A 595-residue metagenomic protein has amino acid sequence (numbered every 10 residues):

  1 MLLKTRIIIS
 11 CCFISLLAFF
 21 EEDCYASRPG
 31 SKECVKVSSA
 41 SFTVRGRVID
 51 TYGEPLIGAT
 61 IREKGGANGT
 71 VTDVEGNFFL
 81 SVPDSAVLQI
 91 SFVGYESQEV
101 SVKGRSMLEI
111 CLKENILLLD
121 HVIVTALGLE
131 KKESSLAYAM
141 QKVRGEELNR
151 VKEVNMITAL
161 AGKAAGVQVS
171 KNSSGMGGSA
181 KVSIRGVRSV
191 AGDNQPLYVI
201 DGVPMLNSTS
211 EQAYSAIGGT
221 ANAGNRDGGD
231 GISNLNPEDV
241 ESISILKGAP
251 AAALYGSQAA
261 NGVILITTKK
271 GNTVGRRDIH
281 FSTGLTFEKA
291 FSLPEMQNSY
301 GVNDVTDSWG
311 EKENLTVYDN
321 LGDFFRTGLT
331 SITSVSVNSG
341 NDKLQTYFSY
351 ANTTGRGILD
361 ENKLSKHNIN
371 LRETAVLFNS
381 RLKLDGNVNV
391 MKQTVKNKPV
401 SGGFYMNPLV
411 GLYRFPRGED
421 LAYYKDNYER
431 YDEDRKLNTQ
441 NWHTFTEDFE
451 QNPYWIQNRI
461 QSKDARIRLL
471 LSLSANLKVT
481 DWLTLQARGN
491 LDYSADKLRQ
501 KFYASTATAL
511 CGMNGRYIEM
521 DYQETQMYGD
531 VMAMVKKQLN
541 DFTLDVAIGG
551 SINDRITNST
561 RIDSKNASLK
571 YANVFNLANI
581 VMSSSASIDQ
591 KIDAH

Functional and structural regions predicted by a protein language model:
L2-D385, N389-M391, L470: Short, small/polar-rich motifs associated with maturation and membrane association, primarily at protein termini
S134, N194-Q195, I200, L206 (+6 more regions): Surface-exposed loop/interface segments of Gram-negative outer-membrane beta-barrel transport/assembly proteins
